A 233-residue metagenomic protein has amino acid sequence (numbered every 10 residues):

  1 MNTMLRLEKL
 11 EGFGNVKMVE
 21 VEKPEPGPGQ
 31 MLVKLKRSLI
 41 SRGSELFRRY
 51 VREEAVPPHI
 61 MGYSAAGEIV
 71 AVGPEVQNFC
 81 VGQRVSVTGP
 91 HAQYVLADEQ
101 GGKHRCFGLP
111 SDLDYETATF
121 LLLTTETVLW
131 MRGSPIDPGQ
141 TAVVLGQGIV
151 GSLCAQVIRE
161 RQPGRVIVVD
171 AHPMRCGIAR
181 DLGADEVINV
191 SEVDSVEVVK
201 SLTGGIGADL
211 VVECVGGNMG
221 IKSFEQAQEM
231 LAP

Functional and structural regions predicted by a protein language model:
N2-L7: Short structural boundary motif marking the start of a folded domain
E8-N15: Extracellular beta-rich ligand/substrate-recognition surface
P24-I40, R48-H91: Glycine-rich beta-strand-centered segment in the early N-terminal region that forms part of a ligand/cofactor-binding
N78, R84-L145: NAD(P)H dinucleotide-binding glycine-rich loop of Rossmann-like/cofactor-binding domains, especially the beta1-alpha1
V95, S152, G220-I221: Glycine/Thr-rich phosphate-binding loops of Rossmann-like dinucleotide-binding domains
E116-V193, E197: Mid-domain Rossmann-like dinucleotide-binding core that forms the NAD(H)/NADP(H) cofactor-binding site
L182-P233: Glycine-rich cofactor phosphate-binding loops and adjacent beta1-alpha1 units of small-molecule cofactor enzyme domains
